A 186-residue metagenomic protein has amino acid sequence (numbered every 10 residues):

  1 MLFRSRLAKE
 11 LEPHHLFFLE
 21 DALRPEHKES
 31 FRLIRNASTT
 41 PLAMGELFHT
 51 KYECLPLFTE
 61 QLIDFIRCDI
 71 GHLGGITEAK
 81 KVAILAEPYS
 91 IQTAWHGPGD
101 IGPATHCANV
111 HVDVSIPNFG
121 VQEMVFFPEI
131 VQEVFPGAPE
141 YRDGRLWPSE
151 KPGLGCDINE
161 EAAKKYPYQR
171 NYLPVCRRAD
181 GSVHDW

Functional and structural regions predicted by a protein language model:
M1-L2: Short, small-residue-biased leader/transition segments that mark boundaries at the very start of proteins
R6: Short glycine/proline-centered loop/turn elements that form peptide/ligand docking sites
K9, H15-F18, E26-P152: Shared catalytic-loop signature of beta/alpha-barrel
L23: Phosphate/pyrophosphate-binding betaalpha-module
L154-W186: Extended hydrophobic packing segments that form well-structured cores
